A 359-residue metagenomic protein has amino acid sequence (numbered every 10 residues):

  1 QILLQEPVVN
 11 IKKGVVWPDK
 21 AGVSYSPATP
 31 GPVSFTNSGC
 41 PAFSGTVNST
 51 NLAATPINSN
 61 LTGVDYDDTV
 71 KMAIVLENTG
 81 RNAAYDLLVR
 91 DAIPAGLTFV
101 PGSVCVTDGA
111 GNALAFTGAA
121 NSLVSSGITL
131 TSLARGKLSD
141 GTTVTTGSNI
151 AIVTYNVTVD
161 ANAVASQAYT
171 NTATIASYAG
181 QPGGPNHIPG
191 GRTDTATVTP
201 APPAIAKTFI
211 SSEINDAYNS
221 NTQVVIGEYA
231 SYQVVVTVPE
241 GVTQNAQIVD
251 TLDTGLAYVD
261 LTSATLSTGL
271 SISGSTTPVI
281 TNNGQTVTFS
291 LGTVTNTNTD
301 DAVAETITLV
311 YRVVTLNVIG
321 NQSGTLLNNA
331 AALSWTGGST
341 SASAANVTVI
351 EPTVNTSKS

Functional and structural regions predicted by a protein language model:
Q1-S359: Exported/extracytosolic protein signature
